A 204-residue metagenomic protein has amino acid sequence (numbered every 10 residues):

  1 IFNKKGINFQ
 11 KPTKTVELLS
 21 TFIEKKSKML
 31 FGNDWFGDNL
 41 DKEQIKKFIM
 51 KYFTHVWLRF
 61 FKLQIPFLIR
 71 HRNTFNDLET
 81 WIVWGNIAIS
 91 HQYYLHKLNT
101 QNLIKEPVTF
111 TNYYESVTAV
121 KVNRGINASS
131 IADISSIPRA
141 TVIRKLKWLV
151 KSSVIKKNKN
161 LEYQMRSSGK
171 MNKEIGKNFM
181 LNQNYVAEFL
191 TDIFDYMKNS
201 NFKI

Functional and structural regions predicted by a protein language model:
I1, N123-D133, L149: A short alpha-helical element within helix-turn-helix/winged-helix DNA-binding domains across DNA-binding proteins
I1-K26, F110-T111, N127, V154 (+1 more regions): Short, cationic-aromatic polyanion-contact patches
N8-R59, L63-L68, K177-I204: Amphipathic alpha-helical dimerization/coiled-coil segments that flank or bridge DNA-binding/regulatory modules
F61-R72, L95-T100: Short, Lys/Arg-enriched N-terminal segment that forms or immediately precedes the first helix of a structured domain
F67-R72, S116-T118, I134: Short secondary-structure capping micro-motifs at structural edges
H71-E79: Structural motif
I82-R124: Short helix->loop/beta-hairpin flanking segments within DNA-binding domains
S136-K151: Short amphipathic alpha-helical interaction segments
